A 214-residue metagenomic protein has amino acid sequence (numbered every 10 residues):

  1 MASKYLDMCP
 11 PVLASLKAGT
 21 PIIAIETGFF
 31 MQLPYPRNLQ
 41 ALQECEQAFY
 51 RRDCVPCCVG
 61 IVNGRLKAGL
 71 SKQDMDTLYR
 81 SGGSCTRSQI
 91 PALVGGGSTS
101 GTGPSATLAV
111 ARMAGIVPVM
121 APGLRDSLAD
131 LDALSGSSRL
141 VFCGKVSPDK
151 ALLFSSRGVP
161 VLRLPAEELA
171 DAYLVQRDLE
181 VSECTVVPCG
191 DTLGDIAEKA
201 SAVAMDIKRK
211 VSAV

Functional and structural regions predicted by a protein language model:
M1-G19: N- or domain-start disorder-to-order transition segments that initiate the globular core
L16-K17, Y50, R112-G115, S155 (+1 more regions): Anion (oxyanion) recognition and catalysis
P21-I25: Short, hydrophobic/glycine-enriched beta-strand segments
T27-L33, L39-P91, E180: Glycine-rich nucleotide/cofactor/substrate-binding loop typically near the N-terminus or early in the first domain
G28-M31, G123-S127, L193: Gly/Ser/Thr-rich loops at beta-strand to alpha-helix junctions that form or flank small-molecule/cofactor-binding
V62, S135-V214: A structural signal for small-residue-enriched, beta-sheet-centric alpha/beta enzyme cores and oligomeric scaffold folds
A92-A172: Glycine-rich anion/phosphate-binding loop at the beta-strand->alpha-helix junction
